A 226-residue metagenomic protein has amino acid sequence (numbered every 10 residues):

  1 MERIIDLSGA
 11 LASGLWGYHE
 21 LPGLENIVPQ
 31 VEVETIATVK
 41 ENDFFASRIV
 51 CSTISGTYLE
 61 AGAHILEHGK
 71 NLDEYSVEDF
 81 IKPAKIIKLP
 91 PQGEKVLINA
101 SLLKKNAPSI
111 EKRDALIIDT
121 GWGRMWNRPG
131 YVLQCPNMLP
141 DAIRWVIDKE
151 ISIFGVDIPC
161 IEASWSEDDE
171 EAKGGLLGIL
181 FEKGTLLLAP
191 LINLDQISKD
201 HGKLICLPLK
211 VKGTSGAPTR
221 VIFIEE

Functional and structural regions predicted by a protein language model:
M1-E226: Active-/binding-site microenvironments in catalytic and ligand-binding cores
